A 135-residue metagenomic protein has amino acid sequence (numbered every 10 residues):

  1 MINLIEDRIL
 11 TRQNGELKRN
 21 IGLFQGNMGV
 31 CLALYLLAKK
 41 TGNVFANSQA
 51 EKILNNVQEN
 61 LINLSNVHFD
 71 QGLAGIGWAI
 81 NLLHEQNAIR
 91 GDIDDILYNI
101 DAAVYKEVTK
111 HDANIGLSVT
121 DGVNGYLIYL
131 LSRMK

Functional and structural regions predicted by a protein language model:
M1-G29, A33-E51: Low-complexity, Ser/Thr/Pro/Gly-enriched N-terminal "stalk/linker" regions
M1-I2, L37-A50, L83-Y98, R133-K135: Structural helix-adjacent loops and short alpha-helical linkers that scaffold large soluble proteins
L4-Q13, K52-E59, N99-E107: Alpha-helical solenoid scaffolds in eukaryotic proteins
N14-K18, E107-N114, G125-I128, S132: Active-site lining segments of carbohydrate-active enzymes
K18, G22, G42, L64 (+3 more regions): Structural signature of alpha-solenoid helical repeat scaffolds
L23-L36, F69-L82, L117-M134: Well-ordered alpha-helical segments within folded domains of soluble proteins
L54-I80, Q86-N87: Membrane helical hairpin/interfacial module
D95-D121: Asp-box/WD-like beta-propeller blade repeats and closely related beta-sheet repeat scaffolds
